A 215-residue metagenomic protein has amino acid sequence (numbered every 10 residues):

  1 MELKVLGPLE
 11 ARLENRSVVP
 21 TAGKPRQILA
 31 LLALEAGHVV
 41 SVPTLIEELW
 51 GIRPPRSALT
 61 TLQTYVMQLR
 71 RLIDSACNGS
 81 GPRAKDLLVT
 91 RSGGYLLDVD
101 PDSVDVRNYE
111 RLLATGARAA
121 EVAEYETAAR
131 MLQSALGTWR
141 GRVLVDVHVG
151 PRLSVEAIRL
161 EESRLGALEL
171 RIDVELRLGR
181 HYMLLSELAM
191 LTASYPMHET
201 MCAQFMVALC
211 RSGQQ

Functional and structural regions predicted by a protein language model:
M1-S186, S212-Q215: Intrinsically disordered, low-complexity protein-interaction/activation regions
T200-Q204: Alpha-solenoid helical repeat scaffolds
